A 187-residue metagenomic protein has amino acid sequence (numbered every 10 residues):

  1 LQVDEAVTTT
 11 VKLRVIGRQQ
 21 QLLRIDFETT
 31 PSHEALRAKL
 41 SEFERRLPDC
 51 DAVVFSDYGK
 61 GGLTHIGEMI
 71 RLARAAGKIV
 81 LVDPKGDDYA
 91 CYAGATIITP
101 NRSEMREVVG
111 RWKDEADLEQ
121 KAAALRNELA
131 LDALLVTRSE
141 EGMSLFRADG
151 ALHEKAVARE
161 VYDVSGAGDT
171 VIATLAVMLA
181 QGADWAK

Functional and structural regions predicted by a protein language model:
L1-A52: Conserved N-terminal subdomain of the carbohydrate kinase-like
T10-K12, Y92, E107-G110, V161-S165: Short, charged, surface-exposed secondary-structure boundary motifs
L13, V53-S56, M143, G168 (+1 more regions): Buried hydrophobic positions in well-ordered alpha/beta secondary-structure cores of metabolic enzymes
R18, F27, P100, A156-V157: Active-site donor-binding loop signature of nucleotide-sugar glycosyltransferases
Q21-L22, T29-T30, E104-R106, R159-E160: A short, flexible beta-alpha/helix-coil linker loop
F27-T29, F55-Y58, V177: Short glycine-centered, acidic/aromatic-flanked micro-motifs in structured strand/loop junctions that mark active-site
A52, K60-A151: Conserved phosphate/ATP/ADP-binding segment of small-molecule kinases
D132-A133, V157-K187: Conserved post-catalytic alpha-helical subdomain immediately downstream of the catalytic base and nucleotide-binding
